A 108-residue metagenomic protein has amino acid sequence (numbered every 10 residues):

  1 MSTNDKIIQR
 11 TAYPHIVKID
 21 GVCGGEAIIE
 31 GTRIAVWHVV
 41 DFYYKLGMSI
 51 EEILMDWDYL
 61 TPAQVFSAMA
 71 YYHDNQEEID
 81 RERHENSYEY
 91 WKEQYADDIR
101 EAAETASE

Functional and structural regions predicted by a protein language model:
M1-G24, I99: Basic, low-complexity segments
V17-W37, Y44-L46: A eukaryotic nuclear recognition-module signature that targets compact all-alpha binding cores
A35-E108: Long, charge-rich, low-complexity alpha-helical segments
